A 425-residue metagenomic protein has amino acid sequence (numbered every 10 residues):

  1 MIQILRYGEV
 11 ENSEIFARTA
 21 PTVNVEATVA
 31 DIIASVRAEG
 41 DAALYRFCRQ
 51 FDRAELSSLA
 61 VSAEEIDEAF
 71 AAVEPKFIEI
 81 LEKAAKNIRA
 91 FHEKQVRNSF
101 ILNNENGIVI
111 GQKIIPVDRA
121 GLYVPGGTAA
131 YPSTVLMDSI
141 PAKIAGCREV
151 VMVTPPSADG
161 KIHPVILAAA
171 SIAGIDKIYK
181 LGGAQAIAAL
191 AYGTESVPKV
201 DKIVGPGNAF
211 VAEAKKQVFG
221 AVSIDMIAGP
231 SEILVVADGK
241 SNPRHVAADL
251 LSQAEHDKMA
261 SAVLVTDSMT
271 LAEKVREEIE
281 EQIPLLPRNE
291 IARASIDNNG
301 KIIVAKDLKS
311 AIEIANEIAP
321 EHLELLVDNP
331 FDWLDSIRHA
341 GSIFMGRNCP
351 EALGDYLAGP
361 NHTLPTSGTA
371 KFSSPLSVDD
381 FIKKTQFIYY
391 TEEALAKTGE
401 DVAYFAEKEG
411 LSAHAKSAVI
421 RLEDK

Functional and structural regions predicted by a protein language model:
M1-D118: N-terminal Rossmann-like NAD(P)+-binding subdomain of aldehyde/semialdehyde dehydrogenases
Q3-G8, K177-G182, I302-D307: Short acidic-hydrophobic, aromatic-tinged amphipathic segments that line or gate anion-handling sites
L102-A168: Conserved small-residue-rich beta-alpha loop and adjacent elements that most often cradle the phosphate/pyrophosphate
R148-A158, A262-S268, V275, G346: Short internal beta-strands
G174-S252, H256-S261: Conserved NAD(P)+-binding/catalytic subdomain of aldehyde/semialdehyde dehydrogenases
M226-N298, I302: A conserved active-site cap/scaffold subdomain adjacent to cofactor or substrate pockets
E317-K425: C-terminal core of ALDH-fold dehydrogenases
